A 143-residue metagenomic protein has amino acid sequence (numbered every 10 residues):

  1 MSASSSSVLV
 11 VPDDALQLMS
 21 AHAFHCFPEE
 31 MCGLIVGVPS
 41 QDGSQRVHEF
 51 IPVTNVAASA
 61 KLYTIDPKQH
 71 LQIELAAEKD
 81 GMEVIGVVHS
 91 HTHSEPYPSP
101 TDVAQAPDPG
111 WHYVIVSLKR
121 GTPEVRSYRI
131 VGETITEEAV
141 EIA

Functional and structural regions predicted by a protein language model:
M1-V84, H93-A143: Conserved beta-strand-loop surface patch within small alpha/beta domains used for substrate/adaptor or ligand engagement
V87: Conserved, mostly hydrophobic/aromatic
S90: Short, well-ordered beta-to-alpha junction loops that form the rim of enzyme active sites and present histidine/acidic
